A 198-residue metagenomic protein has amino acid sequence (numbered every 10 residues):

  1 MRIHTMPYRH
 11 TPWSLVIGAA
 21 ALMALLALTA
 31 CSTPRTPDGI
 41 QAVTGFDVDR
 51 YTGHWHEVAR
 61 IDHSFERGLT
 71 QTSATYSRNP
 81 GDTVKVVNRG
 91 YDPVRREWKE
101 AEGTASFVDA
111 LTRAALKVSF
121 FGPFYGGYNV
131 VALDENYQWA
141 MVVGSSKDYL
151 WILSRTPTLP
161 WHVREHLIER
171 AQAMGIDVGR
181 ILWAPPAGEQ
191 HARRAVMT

Functional and structural regions predicted by a protein language model:
R2-T198: A beta-rich soluble binding module of mature secreted/lumenal proteins
